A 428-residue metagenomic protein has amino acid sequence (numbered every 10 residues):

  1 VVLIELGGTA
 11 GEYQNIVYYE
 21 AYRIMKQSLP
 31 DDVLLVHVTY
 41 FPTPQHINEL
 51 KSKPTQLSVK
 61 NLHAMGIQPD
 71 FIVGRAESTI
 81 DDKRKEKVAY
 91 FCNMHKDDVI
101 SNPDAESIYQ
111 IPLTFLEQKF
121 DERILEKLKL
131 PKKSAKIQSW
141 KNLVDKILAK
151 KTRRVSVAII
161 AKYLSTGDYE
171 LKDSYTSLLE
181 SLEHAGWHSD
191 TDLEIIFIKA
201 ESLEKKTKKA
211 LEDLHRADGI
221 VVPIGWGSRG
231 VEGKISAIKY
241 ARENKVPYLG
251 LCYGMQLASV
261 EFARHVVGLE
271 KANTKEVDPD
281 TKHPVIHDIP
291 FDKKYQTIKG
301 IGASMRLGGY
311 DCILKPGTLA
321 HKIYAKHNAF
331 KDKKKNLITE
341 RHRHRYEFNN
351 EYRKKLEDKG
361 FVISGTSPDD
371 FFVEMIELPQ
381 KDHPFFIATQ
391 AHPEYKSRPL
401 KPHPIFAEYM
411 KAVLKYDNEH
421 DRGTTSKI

Functional and structural regions predicted by a protein language model:
V1-D382, P393-I428: N-terminal beta1-alpha1 cap of cysteine-dependent amidohydrolase-like domains
F385-A391: Short FAD-binding loop at a beta-strand-to-alpha-helix junction that anchors the flavin cofactor in diverse
